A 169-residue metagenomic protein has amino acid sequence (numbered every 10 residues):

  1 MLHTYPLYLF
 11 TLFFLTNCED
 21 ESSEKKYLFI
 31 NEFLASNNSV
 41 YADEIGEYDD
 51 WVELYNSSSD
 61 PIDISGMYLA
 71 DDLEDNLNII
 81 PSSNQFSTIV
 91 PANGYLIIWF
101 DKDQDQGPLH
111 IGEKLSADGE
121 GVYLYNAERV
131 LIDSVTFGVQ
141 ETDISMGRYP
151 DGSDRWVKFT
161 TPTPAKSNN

Functional and structural regions predicted by a protein language model:
M1-T16: Sec-dependent bacterial lipoprotein signal peptides
C18-N169: Activation on beta-sandwich/Ig-like modules and their edge loops
